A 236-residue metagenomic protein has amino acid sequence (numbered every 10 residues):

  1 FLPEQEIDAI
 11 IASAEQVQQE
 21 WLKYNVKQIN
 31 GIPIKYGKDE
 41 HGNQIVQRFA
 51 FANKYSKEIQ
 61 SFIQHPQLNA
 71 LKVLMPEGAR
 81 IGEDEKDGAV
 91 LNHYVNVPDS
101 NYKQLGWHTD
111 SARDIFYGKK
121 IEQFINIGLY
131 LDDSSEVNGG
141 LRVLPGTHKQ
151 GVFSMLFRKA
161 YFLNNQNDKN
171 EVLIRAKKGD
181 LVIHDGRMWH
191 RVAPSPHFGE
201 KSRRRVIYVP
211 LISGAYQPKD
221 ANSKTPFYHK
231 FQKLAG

Functional and structural regions predicted by a protein language model:
F1, H93, Y130, G146 (+1 more regions): Short, well-ordered beta-to-alpha junction loops that form the rim of enzyme active sites and present histidine/acidic
L2-W107, R113: Non-heme Fe(II)-dependent double-stranded beta-helix
I45, Y55, D87, Q123-I125 (+3 more regions): Residues that flank catalytic or metal-binding motifs in active/ligand-binding sites
V95, T109-S111, L129-D133, P145 (+1 more regions): Short, structured patches in soluble enzyme cores that scaffold and shape functional sites
A112-Y117, K169-E171: Short, P/G- and charge-enriched loop/turn segments at secondary-structure junctions
I115-E136, R175-K178, I183, V209-G214: Short, conserved beta-strand element in jelly-roll/cupin
S134-A193, Y216: Double-stranded beta-helix
S154-F157, L181-I183, M188-G236: Non-heme Fe(II)/2-oxoglutarate
